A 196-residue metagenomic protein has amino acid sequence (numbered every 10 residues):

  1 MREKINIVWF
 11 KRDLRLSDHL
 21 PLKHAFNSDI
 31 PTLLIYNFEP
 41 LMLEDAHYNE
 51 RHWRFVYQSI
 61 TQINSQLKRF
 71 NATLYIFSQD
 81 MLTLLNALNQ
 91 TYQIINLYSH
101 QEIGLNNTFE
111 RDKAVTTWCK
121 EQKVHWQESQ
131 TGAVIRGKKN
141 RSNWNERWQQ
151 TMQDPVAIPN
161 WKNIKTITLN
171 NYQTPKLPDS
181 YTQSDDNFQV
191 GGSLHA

Functional and structural regions predicted by a protein language model:
M1-W161: Trp/Phe/Arg-rich N-terminal binding region typifying the photolyase-homology
V124, N143-A196: Glycine/tryptophan-enriched, flexible segments
